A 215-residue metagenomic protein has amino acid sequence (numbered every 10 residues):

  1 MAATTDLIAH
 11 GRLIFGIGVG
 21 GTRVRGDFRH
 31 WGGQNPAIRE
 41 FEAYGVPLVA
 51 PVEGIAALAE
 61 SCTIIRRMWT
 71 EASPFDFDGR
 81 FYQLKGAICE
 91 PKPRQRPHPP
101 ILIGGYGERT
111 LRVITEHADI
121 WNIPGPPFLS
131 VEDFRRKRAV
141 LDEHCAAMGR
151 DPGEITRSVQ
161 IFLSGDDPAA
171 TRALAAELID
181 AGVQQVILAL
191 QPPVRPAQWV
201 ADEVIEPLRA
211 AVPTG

Functional and structural regions predicted by a protein language model:
M1-G215: Active-site-adjacent structural elements that line small-molecule/cofactor binding pockets in enzymes
